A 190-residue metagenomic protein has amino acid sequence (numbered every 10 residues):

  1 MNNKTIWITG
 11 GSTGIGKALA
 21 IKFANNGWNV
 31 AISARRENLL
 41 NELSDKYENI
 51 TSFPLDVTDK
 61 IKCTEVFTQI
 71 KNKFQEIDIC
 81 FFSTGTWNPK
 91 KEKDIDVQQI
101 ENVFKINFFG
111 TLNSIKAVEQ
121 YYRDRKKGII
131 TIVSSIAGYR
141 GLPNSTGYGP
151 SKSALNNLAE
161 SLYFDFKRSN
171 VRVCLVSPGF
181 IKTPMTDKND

Functional and structural regions predicted by a protein language model:
G10-T13: Conserved glycine-rich cofactor-binding loop
Y47-I61: Rossmann-fold cofactor-recognition segment
K91-E92, D96-F104: Substrate-binding pocket helix/loop in short-chain dehydrogenase/reductase
K93, L142-T146, N189: Active-site loop immediately N-terminal to the catalytic Tyr-X3-Lys motif of short-chain dehydrogenase/reductase
I115, S151: Active-site helix of classical SDR
Q120, F164-D165: Alpha-helical segment proximal to the catalytic Tyr-Lys
S135: Residue(s) in the substrate-gating loop at a strand-loop-helix junction that position the organic substrate next
